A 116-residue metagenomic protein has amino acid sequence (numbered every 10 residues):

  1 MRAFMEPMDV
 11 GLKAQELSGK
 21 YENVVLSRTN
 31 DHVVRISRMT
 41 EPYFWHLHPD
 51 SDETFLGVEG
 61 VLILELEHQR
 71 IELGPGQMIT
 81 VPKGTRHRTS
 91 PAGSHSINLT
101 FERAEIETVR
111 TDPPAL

Functional and structural regions predicted by a protein language model:
M1-R35, P114-L116: A short, N-terminal "cap"/entry segment at the start of jelly-roll beta-barrel domains of the cupin/DSBH fold
K20-Y21, H48, V81-K83: Residues that act as N-cap/strand-start positions at coil-to-secondary-structure junctions
N30, V58-E59, G74-P75: A cytosolic small-molecule/anion-sensing beta-strand core signal
V33, P42, V61-I63, R70 (+2 more regions): Structural motif
V33-P49: Conserved short histidine dyad/triad with adjacent acidic residue
D50-D52, L56-L62, E67-H68: Glycine- and acidic-residue-biased ligand/ion/polar-headgroup-sensing regions
H68-K83: Short acidic-glycine-tyrosine-enriched beta hairpin
K83-T111: Ligand-binding loop in jelly-roll beta-barrel domains
